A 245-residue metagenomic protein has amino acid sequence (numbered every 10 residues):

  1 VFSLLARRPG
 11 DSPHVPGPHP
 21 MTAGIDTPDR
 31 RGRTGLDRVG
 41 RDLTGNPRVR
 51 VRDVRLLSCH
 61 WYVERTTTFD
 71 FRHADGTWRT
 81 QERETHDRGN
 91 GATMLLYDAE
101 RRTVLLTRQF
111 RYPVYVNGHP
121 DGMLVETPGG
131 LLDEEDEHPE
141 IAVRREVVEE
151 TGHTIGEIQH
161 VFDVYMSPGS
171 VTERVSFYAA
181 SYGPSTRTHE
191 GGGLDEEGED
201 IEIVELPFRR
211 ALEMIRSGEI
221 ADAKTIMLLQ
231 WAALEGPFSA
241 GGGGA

Functional and structural regions predicted by a protein language model:
F2, R8, V15-D53, R108 (+5 more regions): Nudix hydrolase/Nudix homology domain
A23-G32, R83-H86, L95, E100-R145 (+3 more regions): Conserved Nudix-box catalytic region and its N-terminal flanking loop in Nudix hydrolases and closely related
L56-R101, Q109, Y115: Acidic, metal-coordinating catalytic segment for phosphate/diphosphate chemistry, firing primarily on the Nudix
F69-A74, S167-H189: Active-site-adjacent beta-strand/loop module that shapes the phosphate/pyrophosphate-binding cleft
D136, E149-G152: Alpha-helical hinge/cap motifs
G152-H153, I220: Helix N-cap/coil-helix junction residues
T154-V161: A short coil-to-beta-strand element that immediately follows conserved catalytic motifs
